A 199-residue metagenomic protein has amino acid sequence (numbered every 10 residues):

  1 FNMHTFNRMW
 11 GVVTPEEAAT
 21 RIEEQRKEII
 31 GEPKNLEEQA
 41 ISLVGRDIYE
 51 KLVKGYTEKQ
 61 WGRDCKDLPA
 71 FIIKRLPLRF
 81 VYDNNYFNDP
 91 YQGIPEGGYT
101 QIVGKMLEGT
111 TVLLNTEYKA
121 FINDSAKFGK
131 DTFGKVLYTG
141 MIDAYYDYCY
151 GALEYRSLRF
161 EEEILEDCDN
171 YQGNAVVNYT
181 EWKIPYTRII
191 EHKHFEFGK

Functional and structural regions predicted by a protein language model:
N2-K135, A144: Active-site/ligand-binding neighborhood in enzyme catalytic cores
K119-K199: Mid-domain catalytic core of redox enzymes that form a hydrophobic substrate pocket/lid adjacent to a catalytic redox
